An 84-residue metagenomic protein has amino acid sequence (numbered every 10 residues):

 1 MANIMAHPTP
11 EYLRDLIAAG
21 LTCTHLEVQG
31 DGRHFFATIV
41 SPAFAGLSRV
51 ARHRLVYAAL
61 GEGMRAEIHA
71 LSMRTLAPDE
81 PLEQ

Functional and structural regions predicted by a protein language model:
M1-H7: N-terminal presequence-like segments and adjacent domain-start helices
P10-I17: Short amphipathic alpha-helix segments
I17-H25, M64-I68: Short secondary-structure junctions
G20-F36: Short edge beta-strands and adjacent turn/loop segments
Q29, T38-V40, R74-L76: Solvent-exposed beta-strand sheet faces enriched in polar/charged residues
T38-A51: A short interface-forming secondary-structure element
R49-V50, R54-A59: Charged, amphipathic alpha-helical segments and their flanking helix caps
Y57-Q84: C-terminal structural segments of small proteins and small subunits
